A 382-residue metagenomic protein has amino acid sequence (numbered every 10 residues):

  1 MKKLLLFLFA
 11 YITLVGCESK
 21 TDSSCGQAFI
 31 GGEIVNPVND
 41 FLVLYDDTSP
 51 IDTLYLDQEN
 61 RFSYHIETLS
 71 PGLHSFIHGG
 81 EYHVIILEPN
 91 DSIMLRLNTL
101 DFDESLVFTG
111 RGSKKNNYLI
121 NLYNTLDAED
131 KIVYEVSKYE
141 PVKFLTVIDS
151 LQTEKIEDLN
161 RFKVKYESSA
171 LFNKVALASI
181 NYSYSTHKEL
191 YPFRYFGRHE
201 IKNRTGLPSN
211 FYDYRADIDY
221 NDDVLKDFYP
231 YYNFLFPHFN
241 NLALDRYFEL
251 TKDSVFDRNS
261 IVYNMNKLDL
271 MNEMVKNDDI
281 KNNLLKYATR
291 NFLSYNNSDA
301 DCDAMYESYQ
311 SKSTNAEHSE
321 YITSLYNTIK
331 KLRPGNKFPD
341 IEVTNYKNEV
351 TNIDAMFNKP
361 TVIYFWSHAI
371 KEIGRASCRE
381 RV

Functional and structural regions predicted by a protein language model:
M1-L4: Positively charged n-region of N-terminal signal peptides that target proteins for export
T13-G16: C-terminal motif of bacterial Sec signal peptides marking the signal peptidase cleavage site
E18-F172, L190, Y195, H199: A non-transmembrane, solvent-exposed segment enriched in polar/low-complexity residues
K138-V262: N-terminal, charged low-complexity regulatory/assembly segments
F196-A216, V262-M271, A300-Q310, P339-I341: Alpha-helical repeat scaffolds
H318-D354: N-terminal "domain-start" segment that seeds a small globular fold
E349-S377: Short active-site neighborhood of thiol/selenol oxidoreductases, capturing the structured segment around
E380-V382: Positively charged, low-complexity/disordered segments
